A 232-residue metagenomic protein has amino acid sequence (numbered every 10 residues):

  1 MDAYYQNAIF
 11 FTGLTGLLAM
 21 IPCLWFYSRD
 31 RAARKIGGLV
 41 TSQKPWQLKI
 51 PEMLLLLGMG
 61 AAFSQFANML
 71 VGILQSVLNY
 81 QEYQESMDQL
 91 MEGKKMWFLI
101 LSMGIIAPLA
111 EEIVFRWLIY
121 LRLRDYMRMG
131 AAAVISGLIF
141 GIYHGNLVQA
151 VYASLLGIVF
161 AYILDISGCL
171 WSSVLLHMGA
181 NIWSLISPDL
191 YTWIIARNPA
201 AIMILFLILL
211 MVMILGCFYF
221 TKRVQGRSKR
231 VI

Functional and structural regions predicted by a protein language model:
M1, G137, Q149-L205: Functionally important transmembrane alpha-helices
M1-A33, P51: Alpha-helical transmembrane segments in multi-pass membrane proteins
D2-A8, I36-A107, L121, D125 (+1 more regions): Juxtamembrane helix-loop-helix connectors linking adjacent transmembrane helices in multi-pass membrane enzymes
I9-F10, M53-G58, W97-L101, G130-I135 (+3 more regions): Hydrophobic alpha-helical transmembrane segments
T15-W25, L57-Q65, M203-V224: Hydrophobic core of alpha-helical transmembrane segments in multi-pass integral membrane proteins
Y27-K35, C217-I232: Membrane-interface capping segments at transmembrane-helix boundaries
A110-I135, Y162-C169: Membrane-interface helix/loop boundary segments of multi-pass membrane proteins
M129-H144, M178: Small-polar-interrupted transmembrane alpha-helices in polytopic inner-membrane proteins
